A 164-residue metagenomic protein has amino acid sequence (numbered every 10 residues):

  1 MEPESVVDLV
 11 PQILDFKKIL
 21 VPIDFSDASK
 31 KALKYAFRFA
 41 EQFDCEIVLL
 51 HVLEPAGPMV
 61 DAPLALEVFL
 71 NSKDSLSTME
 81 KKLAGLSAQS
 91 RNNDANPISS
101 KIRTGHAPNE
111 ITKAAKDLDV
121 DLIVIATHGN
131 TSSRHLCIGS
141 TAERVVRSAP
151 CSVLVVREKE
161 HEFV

Functional and structural regions predicted by a protein language model:
M1-L14, A88-I123, E160-V164: Structural beta-alpha unit
E2-P11, V52-K81, H161-V164: Acidic, proline/glycine-rich short linear motifs
V10-L66, S99: Small/aliphatic-rich secondary-structure junction motif
L64-V68, D117-L118, T141-A142: Short, hinge-like loop/turn segments at secondary-structure boundaries
L122-R144, E158, E162-V164: Glycine-rich, Arg-bearing micro-motifs that act as flexible, cationic patches
